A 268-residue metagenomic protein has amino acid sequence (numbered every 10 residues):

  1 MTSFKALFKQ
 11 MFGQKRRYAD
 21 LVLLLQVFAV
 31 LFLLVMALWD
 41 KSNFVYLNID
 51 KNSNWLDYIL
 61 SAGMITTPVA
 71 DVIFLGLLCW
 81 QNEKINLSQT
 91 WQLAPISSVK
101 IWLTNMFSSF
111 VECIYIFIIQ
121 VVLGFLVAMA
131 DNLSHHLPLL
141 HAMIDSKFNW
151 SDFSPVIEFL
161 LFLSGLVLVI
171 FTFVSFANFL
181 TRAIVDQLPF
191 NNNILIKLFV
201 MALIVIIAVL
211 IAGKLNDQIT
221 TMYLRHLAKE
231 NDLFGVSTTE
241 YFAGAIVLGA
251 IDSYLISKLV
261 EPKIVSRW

Functional and structural regions predicted by a protein language model:
M1-S88, S98-W268: Hydrophobic alpha-helical transmembrane segments of membrane proteins
L93-S97: Short helix-to-coil transition segments within interhelical loops that connect adjacent transmembrane helices
